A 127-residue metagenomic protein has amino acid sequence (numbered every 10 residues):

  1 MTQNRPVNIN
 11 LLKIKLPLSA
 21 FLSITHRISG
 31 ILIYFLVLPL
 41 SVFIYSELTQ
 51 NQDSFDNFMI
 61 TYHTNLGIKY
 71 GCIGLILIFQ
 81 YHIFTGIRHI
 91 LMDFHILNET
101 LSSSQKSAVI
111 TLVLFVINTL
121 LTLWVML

Functional and structural regions predicted by a protein language model:
M1-L127: Membrane-embedded alpha-helical bundles that constitute the cytochrome b-like, heme-associated redox core of multi-pass
